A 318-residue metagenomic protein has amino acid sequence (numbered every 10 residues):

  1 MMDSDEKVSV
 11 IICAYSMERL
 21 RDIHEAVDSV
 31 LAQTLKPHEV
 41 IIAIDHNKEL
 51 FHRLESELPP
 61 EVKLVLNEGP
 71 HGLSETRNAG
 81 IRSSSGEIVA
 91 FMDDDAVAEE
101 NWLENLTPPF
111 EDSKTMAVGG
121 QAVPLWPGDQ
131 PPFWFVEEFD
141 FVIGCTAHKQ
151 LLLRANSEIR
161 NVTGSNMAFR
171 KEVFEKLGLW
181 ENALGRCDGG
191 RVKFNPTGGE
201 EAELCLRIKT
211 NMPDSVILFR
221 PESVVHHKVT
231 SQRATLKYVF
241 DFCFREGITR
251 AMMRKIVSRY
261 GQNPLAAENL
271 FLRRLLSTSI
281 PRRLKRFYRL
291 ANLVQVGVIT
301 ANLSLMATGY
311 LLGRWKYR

Functional and structural regions predicted by a protein language model:
M1-S29: N-proximal low-complexity "stem/linker" segments adjacent to membrane-targeting elements
V27-P37: Short, acidic, metal-binding catalytic loop of nucleotide-sugar glycosyltransferases
N67-S84: Glycine-rich, basic loop-to-helix element that forms the pyrophosphate-binding segment of sugar-nucleotide handling
V89: Short aromatic/hydrophobic "clamp" motif used to bind/position activated sugar donors
N101-W134: Conserved donor NDP-sugar-binding/catalytic core segment of glycosyltransferases
E137-I159: Short, flexible, basic/aromatic active-site loop/helix in glycosyltransferases
M167-F169, V173-L177, L184-S223: A short, conserved alpha-helix in the catalytic core of glycosyltransferases
T210-M212, E222, T235-N263, T300-Y317: Catalytic core of nucleotide-sugar-dependent glycosyltransferases
